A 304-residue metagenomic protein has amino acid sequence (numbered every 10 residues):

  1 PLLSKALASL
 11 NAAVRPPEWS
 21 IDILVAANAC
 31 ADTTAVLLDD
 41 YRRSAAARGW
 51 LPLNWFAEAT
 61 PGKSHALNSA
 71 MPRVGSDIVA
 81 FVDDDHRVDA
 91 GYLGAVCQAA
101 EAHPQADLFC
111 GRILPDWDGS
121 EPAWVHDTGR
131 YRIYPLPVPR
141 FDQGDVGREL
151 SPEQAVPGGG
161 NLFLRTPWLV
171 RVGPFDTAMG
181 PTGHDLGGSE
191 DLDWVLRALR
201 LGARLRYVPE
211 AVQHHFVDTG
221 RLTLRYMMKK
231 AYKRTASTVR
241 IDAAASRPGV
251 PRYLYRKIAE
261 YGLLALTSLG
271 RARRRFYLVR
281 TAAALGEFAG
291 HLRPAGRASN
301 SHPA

Functional and structural regions predicted by a protein language model:
P1-A13: Short, well-formed alpha-helical segments that are part of the catalytic scaffolds of diverse glycosyltransferases
N11-F56: Acidic donor-binding segment of Leloir-type glycosyltransferases
W55-V74: Glycine-rich, basic loop-to-helix element that forms the pyrophosphate-binding segment of sugar-nucleotide handling
V79: Short aromatic/hydrophobic "clamp" motif used to bind/position activated sugar donors
G91-D127: Conserved donor NDP-sugar-binding/catalytic core segment of glycosyltransferases
G129-A155: Short, flexible, basic/aromatic active-site loop/helix in glycosyltransferases
P157-G159, P181-D193: Acidic donor-binding loop at a coil-to-helix junction in glycosyltransferase catalytic cores that engages
K229-A236, A243-A304: Non-catalytic, C-terminal membrane-associated alpha-helical segments of glycosyltransferases
